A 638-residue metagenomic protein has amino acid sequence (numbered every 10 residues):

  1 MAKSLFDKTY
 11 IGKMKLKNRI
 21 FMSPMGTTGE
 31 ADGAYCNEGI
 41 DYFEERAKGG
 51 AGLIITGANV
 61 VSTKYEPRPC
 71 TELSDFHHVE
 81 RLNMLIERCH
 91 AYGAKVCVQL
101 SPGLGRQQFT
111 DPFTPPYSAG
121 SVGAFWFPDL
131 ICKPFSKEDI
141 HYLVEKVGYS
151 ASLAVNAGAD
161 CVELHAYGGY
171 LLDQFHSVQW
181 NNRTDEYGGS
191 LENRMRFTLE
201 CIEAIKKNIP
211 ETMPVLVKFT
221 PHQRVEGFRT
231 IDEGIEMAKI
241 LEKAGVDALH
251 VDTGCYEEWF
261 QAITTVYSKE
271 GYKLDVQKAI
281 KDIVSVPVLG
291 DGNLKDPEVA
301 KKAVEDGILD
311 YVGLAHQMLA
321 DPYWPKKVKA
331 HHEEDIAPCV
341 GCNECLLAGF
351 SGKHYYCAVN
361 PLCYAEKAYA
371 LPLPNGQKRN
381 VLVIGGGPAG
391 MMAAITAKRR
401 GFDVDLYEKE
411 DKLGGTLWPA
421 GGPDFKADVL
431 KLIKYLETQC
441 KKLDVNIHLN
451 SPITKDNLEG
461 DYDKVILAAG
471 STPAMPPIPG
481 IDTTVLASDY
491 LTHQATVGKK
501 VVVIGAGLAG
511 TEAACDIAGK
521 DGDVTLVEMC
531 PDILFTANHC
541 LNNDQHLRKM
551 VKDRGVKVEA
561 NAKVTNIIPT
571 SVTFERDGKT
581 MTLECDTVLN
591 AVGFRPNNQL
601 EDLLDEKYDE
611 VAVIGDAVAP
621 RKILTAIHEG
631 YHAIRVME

Functional and structural regions predicted by a protein language model:
M1-I384, P388, M392, T396-R399 (+2 more regions): Flavin-dependent oxidoreductase catalytic cores
E257-E258, M318-D321, K412-G414, D532-F535 (+1 more regions): Short gly/pro/ser/thr-enriched loop/turn and capping motifs at secondary-structure boundaries
N375-Y407, L449-D456, A468-I478, T483-H539 (+2 more regions): Rossmann-like dinucleotide/flavin-binding elements
D403-L443, T492, D516-A562: Rossmann-like dinucleotide-binding cores of NAD(P)H-dependent redox enzymes
K434-A474, T565-F574: Feature captures the FAD/FMN-dependent oxidoreductase FAD-binding
